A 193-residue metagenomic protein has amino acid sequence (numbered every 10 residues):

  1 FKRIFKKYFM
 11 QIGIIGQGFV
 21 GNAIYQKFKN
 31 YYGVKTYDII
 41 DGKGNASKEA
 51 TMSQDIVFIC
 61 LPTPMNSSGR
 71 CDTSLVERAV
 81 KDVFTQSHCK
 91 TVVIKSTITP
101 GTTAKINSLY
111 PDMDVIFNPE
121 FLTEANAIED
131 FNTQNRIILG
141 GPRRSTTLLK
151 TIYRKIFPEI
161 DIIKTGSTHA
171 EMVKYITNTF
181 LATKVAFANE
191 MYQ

Functional and structural regions predicted by a protein language model:
F1-F9: Short, Lys/Arg-enriched N-terminal segments with co-localized hydrophobic residues within the first ~10-30 amino acids
Y8, N107-I116, A127-Q193: Internal alpha-helical scaffold of NAD(P)-dependent oxidoreductase catalytic cores
F9-M52: NAD(P)+-binding Rossmann beta1-loop-alpha1 motif at the extreme N-terminus of oxidoreductases
Q11, G33, D55, D114 (+1 more regions): Residues at the starts of beta-strands that form the adenosine-phosphate
V20, T97-G101, L181: Gly/Ser/Thr-rich loops at beta-strand to alpha-helix junctions that form or flank small-molecule/cofactor-binding
M52-S53, Q134: Alpha-helix C-terminal capping/helix-to-coil transition sites in glycosyltransferase folds
I56, P64-N126: Rossmann-like NAD(P)(H) cofactor-binding subdomain of soluble oxidoreductases
I56-C60, I138: Structural motif
